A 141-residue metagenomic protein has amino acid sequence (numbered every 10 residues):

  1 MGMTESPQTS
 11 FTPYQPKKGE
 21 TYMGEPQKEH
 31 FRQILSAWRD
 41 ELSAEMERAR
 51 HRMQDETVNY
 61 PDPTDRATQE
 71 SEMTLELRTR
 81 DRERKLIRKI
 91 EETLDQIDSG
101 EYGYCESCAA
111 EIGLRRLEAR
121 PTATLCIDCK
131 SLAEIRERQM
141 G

Functional and structural regions predicted by a protein language model:
G2-S99, E137-G141: Interaction interfaces in information-processing and related assembly proteins
I97, A109-E111: A generic structural signal for ordered secondary structure
S99-G103, P121: Flanking scaffold residues of small Cys/His-coordinated metal-binding clusters
E106-C108, D128: Short, cysteine/histidine-rich loop/knuckle motifs that typically chelate Zn2+
I112, A133: Cys/His-rich microdomains that often coordinate metals
R115-A119, R136-R138: Short Cys/His-rich "knuckle" micro-motifs
A123-K130: Cysteine-rich micro-motifs
